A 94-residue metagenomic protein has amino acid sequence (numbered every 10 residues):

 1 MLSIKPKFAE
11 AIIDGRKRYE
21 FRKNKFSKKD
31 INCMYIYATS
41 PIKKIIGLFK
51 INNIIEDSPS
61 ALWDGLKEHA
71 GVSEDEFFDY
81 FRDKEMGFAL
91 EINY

Functional and structural regions predicted by a protein language model:
M1-Y94: Structured alpha/beta reader/binder surfaces that contact nucleic acids or chromatin modification marks
